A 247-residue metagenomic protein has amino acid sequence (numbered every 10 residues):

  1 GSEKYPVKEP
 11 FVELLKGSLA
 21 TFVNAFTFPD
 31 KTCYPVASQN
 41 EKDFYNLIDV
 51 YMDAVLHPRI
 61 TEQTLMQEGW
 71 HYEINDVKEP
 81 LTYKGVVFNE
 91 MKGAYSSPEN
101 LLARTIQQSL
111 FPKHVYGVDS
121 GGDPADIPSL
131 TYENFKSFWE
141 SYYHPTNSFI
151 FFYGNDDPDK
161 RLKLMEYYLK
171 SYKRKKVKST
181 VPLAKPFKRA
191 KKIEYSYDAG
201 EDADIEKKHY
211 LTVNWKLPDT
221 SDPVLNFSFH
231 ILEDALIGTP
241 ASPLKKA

Functional and structural regions predicted by a protein language model:
G1-D53, Q63-T64, S96-S97, G117-S120 (+1 more regions): M16/MPP (pitrilysin/insulinase) zinc-metallopeptidase core fold and M16-derived inactive scaffolds
S2-E3, N46-T61, V77-T146, M165-Y168 (+1 more regions): Scaffold signal of the M16-like zinc-metallopeptidase fold and its non-catalytic homologs
K16-S18, T27-K31, T82, F111 (+4 more regions): Short, solvent-exposed loop/turn segments at the edges of secondary structure
K31, P58-E90, D157, K176-A190 (+1 more regions): Acidic/histidine-enriched alpha-helical segments
T32-Q39, H71-D76, P124-A125, F149-Y153: Second-shell loop/turn segments in exported
F149-H209: An aromatic/glycine/proline-enriched structural segment found at the starts of mature extracellular/organellar domains
A199, L211-A247: Structured mid-domain segments that build the active-site/substrate or prosthetic-cofactor binding neighborhood
